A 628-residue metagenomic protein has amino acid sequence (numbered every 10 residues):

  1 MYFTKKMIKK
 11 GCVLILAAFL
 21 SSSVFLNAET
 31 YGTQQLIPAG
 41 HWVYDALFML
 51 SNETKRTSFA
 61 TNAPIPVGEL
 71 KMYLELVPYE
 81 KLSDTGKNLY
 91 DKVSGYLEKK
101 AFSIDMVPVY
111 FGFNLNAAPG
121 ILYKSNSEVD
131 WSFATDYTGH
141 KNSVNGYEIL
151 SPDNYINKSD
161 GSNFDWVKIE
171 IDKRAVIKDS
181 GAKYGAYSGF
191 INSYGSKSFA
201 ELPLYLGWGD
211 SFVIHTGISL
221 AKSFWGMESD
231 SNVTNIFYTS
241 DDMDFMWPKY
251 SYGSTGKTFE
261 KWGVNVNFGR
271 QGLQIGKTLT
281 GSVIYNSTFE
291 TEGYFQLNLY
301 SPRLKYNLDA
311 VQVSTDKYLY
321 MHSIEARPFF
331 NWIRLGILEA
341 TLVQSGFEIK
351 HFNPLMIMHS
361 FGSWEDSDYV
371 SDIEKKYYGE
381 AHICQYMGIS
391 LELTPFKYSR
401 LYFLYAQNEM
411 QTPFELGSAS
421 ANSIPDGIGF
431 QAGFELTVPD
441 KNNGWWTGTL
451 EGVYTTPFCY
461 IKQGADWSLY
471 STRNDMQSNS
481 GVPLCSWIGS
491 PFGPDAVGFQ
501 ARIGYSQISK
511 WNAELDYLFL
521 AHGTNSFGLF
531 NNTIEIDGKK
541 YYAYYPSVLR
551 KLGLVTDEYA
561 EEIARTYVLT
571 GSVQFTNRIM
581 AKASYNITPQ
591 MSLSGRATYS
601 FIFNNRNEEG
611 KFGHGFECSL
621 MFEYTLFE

Functional and structural regions predicted by a protein language model:
Y2-I15: Bacterial N-terminal signal peptides that target proteins for export
V13-S23: Bacterial N-terminal signal peptides
Q34, P38-H41, E53-T61, I65-G68 (+7 more regions): Outer-membrane beta-barrel channel domains
N116-L122, S219-A221, G269-L273, V311-V313 (+6 more regions): Outer-membrane beta-barrel pore domains and translocons
Y187-F190, S231-S240, L279-V283, I373-Y377 (+6 more regions): Extracellular loop and loop/strand-boundary signature of outer-membrane beta-barrel proteins
L206-D210, S254-F259, N298-S301, A326-P328 (+8 more regions): Residue-level signature of outer-membrane beta-barrel architecture
W262-N265, Q274, Y285-G481, P494-F499 (+4 more regions): Signature for the C-terminal beta-barrel architecture of outer-membrane proteins
I324, G613-E628: Outer-membrane beta-barrel "beta-signal"
